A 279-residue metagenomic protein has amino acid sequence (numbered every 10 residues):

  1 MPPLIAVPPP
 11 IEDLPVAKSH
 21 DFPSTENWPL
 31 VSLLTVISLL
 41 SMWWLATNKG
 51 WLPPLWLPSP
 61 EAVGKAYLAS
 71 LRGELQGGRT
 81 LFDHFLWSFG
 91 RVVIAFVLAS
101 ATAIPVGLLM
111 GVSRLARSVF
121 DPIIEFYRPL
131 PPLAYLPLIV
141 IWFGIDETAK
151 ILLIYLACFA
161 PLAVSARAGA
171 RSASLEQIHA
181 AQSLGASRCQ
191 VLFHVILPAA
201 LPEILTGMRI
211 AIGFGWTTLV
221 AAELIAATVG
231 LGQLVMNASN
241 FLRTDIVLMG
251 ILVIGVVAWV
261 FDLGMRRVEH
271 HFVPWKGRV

Functional and structural regions predicted by a protein language model:
M1-I37, L263-V279: Transmembrane alpha-helical segments of polytopic membrane transport and secretion proteins
S19-D21, K49-V97: Periplasmic/extracellular loop-to-transmembrane helix junction in inner-membrane transport proteins
L81, F85, F89, V119-F126 (+7 more regions): Hydrophobic alpha-helical elements at and bordering transmembrane segments of multi-pass membrane proteins
I94-I124: Transmembrane-helix boundary motif in ABC transporter permease subunits
E125-P161, A168-G169: Generic hydrophobic transmembrane alpha-helix motif, especially the helices
I141, A170, T217-I254, V273-V279: Glycine-rich helix-loop "coupling/hinge" segments at transmembrane-helix boundaries in multipass transporters
L152, L156, R188-A222, D245-M249 (+3 more regions): Transmembrane alpha-helices
S165-G207, L231: Short cytoplasmic-facing helical segments at TM-TM junctions of multi-pass membrane proteins
